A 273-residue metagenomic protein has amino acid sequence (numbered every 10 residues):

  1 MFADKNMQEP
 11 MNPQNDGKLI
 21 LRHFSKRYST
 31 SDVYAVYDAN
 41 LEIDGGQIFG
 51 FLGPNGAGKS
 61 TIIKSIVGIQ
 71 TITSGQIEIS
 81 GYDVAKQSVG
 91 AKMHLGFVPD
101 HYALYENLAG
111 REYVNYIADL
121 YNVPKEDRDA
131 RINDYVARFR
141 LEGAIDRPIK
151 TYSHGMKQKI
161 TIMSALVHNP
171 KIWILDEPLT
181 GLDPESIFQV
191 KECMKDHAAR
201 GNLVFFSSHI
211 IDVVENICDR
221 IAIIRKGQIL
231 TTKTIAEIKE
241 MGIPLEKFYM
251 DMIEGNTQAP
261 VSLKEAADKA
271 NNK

Functional and structural regions predicted by a protein language model:
P54-G58: Walker A (P-loop) phosphate-binding loop of ABC-type ATPase nucleotide-binding domains
G75-K86, G90-A91: Conserved ABC transporter NBD signature motif
N115, D119, E126-A144: Conserved ABC ATPase "signature" region
W173-E177: Catalytic Walker B motif of ABC-type/P-loop ATPase nucleotide-binding domains
T232-K233: ABC ATPase "signature
